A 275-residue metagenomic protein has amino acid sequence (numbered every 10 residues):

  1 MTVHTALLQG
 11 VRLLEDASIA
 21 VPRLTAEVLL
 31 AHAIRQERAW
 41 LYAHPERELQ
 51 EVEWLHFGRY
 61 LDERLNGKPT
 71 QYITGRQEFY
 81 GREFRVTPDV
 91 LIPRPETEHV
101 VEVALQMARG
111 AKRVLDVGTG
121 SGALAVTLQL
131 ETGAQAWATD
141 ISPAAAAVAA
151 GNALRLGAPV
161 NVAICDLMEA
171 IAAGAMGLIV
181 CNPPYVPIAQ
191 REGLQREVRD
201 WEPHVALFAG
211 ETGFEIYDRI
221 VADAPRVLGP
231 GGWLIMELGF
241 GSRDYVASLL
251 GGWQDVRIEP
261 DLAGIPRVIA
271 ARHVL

Functional and structural regions predicted by a protein language model:
M1-L41, E46-L49: Non-catalytic accessory regions of SAM-dependent methyltransferases
V28-Q106: Conserved AdoMet
L29, G67, T97, L124 (+5 more regions): Residue-level signal for inorganic ion chemistry
P95-G193: Conserved SAM/SAH cofactor-binding pocket of Class I
A104, L128, V198, I220-A224: Class I S-adenosylmethionine-dependent transferase superfamily signal
Y185, R272-L275: C-terminal beta-strand of the catalytic ATP-binding
Y185-I216: Mobile active-site "lid"/loop adjacent to the S-adenosyl-L-methionine
E211-R272: Conserved Class I SAM-dependent methyltransferase catalytic core
